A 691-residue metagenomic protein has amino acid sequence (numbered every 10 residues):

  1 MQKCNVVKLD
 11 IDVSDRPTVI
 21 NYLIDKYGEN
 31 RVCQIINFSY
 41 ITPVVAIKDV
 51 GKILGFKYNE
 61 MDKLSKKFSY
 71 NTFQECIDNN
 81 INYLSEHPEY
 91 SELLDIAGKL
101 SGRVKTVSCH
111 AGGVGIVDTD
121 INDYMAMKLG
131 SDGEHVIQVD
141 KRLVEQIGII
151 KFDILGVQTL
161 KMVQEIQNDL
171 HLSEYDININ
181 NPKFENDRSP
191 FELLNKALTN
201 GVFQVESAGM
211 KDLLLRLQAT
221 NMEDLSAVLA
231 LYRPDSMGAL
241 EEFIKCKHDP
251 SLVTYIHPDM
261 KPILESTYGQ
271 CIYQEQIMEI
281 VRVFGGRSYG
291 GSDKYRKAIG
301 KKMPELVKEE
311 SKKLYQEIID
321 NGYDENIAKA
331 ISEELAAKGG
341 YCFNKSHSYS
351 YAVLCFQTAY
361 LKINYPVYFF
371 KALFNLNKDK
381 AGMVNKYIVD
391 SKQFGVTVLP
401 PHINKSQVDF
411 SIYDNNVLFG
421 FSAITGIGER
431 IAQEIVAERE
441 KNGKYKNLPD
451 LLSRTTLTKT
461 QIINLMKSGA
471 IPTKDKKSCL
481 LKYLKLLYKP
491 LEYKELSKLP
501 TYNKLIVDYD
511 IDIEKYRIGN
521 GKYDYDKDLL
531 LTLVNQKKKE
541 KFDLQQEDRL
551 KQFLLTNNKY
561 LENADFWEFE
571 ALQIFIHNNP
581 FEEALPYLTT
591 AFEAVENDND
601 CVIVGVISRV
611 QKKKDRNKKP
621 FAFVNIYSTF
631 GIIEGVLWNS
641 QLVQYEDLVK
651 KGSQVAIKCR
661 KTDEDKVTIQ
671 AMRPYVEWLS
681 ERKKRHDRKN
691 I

Functional and structural regions predicted by a protein language model:
M1-I691: Noncatalytic, beta-rich nucleic-acid-contacting surfaces in large DNA/RNA-processing enzymes
